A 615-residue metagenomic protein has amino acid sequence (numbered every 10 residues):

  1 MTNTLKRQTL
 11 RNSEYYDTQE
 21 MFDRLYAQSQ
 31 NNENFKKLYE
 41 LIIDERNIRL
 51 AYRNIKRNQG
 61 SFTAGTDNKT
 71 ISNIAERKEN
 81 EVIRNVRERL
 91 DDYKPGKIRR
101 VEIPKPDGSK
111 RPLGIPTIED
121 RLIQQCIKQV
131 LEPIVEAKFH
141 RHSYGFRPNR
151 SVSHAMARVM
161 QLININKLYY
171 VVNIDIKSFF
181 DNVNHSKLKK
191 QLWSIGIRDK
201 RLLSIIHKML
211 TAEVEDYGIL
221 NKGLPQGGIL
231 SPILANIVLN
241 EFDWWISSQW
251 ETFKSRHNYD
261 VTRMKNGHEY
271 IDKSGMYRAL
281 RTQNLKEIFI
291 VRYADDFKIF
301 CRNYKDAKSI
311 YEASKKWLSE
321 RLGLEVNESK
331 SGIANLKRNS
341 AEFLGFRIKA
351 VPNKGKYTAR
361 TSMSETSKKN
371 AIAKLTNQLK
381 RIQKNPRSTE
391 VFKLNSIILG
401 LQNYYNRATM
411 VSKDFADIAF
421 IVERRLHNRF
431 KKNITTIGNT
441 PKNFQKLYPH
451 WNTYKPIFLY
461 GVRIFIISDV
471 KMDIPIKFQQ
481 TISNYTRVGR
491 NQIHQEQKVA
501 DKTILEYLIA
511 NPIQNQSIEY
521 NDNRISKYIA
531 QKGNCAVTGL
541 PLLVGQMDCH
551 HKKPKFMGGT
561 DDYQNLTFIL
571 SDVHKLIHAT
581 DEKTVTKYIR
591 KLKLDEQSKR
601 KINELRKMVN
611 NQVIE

Functional and structural regions predicted by a protein language model:
M1-N80: Non-catalytic, polymerase-adjacent accessory regions of viral genome-replication enzymes
V82, K97, R141-H142, R147 (+4 more regions): Conserved polymerase palm-domain catalytic core
D175, G539-S571, E582-V585: Histidine-centered nuclease catalytic patch
D216-Y217, L322-P386, F392, S396-L399: A conserved non-catalytic segment of reverse transcriptases and RNA-directed RNA polymerases corresponding to the late
P386, E390-W451: Non-catalytic, peripheral interaction segments enriched in hydrophobic/basic residues
I418, N428-N515: Extended C-terminal regions of large enzymes
S517-D548, L570-D572: Short cysteine-rich loop/turn motifs with clustered Cys
F556-Q564, L576-E615: Polybasic, low-complexity binding patches
